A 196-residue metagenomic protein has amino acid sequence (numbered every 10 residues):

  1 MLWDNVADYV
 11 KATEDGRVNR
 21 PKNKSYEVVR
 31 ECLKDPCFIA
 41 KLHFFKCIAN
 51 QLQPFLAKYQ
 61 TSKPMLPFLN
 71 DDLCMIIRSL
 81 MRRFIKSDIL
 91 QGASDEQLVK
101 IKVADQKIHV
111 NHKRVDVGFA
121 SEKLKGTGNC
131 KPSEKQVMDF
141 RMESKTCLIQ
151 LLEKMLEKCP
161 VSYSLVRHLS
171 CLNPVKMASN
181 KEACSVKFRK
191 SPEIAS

Functional and structural regions predicted by a protein language model:
M1-S196: Alpha-helical structural modules in large enzymes and assemblies
